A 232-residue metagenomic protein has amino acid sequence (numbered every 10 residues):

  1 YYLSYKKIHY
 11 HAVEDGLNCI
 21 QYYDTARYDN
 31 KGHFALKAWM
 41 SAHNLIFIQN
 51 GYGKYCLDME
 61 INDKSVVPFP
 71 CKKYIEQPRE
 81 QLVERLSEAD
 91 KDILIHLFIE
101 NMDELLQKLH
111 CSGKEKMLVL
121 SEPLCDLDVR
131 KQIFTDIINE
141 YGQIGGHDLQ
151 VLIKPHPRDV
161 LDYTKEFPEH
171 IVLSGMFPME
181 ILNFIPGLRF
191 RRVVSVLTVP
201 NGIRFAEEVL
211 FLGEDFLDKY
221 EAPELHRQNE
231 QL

Functional and structural regions predicted by a protein language model:
Y1-G53, E180, F184, V194-G202: Active-site and donor-binding regions of nucleotide-sugar-utilizing enzymes
Y1-Y2, V129-I144: Well-ordered, non-membrane alpha-helical segments in soluble/globular domains
K7-H11, T25-A35, S65-V66, K72-Y74 (+3 more regions): Active-site regions of enzymes building and remodeling cell-envelope glycoconjugates
I20, D126-D128, D159-K165, L217-E221: Short, charged/polar "capping" segments at the starts of alpha-helices and the immediately preceding loops
R27-E115: A nucleotide-sugar donor-handling region in carbohydrate enzymes
C111-C125: Conserved donor-binding/catalytic core segment of Leloir-type glycosyltransferases
G146-G175: Catalytic donor nucleotide-activated moiety binding site of glycosyltransferases and closely related
I181-L225: A donor-sugar binding/catalytic signature common to diverse glycosyltransferases and related nucleotide-sugar
